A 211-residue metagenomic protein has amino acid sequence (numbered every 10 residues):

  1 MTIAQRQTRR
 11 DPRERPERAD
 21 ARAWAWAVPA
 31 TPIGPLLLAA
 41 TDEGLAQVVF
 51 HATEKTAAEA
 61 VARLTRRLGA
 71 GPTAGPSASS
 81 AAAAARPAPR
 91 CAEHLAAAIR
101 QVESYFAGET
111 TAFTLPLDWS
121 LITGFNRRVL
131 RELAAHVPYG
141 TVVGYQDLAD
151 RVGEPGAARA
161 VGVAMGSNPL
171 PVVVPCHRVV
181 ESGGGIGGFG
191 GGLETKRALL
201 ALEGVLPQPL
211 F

Functional and structural regions predicted by a protein language model:
M1-V152, L206-F211: Basic nucleic-acid-binding alpha-helical/helix-turn surface characteristic of O6-alkylguanine DNA
A158-V161: Helix-turn-helix DNA-binding helix
G166: Residue-level detection of the helix-turn-helix DNA-binding "recognition helix"
V173: Major-groove DNA-recognition helix of helix-turn-helix-type DNA-binding domains
C176: Short cysteine clusters
V179: Catalytic nucleophile loop of clan PA
S182-F211: …primarily DNA-binding HTH/wHTH and HhH modules…
